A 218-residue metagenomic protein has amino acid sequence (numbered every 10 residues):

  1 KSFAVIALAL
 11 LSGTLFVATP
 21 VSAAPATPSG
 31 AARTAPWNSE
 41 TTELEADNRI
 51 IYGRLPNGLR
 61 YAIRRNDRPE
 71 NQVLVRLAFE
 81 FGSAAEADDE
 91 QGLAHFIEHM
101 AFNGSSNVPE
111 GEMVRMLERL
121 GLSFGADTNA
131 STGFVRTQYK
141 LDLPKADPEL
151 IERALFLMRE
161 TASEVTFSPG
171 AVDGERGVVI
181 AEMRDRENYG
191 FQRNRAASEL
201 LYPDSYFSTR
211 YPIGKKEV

Functional and structural regions predicted by a protein language model:
K1-S2: Positively charged n-region of N-terminal signal peptides that target proteins for export
V5-A18: Bacterial N-terminal signal peptides
V21-A26: Boundary at the C-terminal end of the N-terminal hydrophobic targeting segment
G30-G53, Y139-D142, E199-V218: Histidine-acidic residue clusters that define the catalytic metal-binding segment of zinc metallopeptidase domains
P36-A78: Mature N-terminal segment immediately following signal peptide/propeptide cleavage in secreted/periplasmic
P69-E70, F79-R193, T209: Active-site-adjacent, His/Asp/Glu-enriched structural segments that form or flank metal-binding and acid/base networks
L74, N194-S198: Short glycine-rich loop/turn motifs
